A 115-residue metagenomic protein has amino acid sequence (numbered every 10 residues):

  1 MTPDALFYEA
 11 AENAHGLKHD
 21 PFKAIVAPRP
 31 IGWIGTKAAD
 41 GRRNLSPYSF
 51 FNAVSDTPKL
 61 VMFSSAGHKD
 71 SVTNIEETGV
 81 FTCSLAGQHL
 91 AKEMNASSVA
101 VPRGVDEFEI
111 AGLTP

Functional and structural regions predicted by a protein language model:
M1-N44, N52-P115: Active-site-proximal mixed secondary-structure blocks
